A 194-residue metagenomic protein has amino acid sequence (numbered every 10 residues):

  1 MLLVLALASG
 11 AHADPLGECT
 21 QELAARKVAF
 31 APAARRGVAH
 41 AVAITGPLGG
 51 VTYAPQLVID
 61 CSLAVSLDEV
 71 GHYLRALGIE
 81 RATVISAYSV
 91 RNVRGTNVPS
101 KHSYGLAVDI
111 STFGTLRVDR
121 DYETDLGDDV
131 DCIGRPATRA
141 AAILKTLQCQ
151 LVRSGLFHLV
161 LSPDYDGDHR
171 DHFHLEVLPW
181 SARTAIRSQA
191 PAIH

Functional and structural regions predicted by a protein language model:
M1-L7: Hydrophobic helical h-region of N-terminal Sec-dependent signal peptides in bacterial secretory/periplasmic proteins
A8-A13: Boundary at the C-terminal end of the N-terminal hydrophobic targeting segment
D14-V84: Active-site acidic/histidine clusters and adjacent loop/turn architecture that either coordinate catalytic ions
G17, R26-T45, G95, P99 (+1 more regions): Catalytic cores and adjacent binding grooves of peptidoglycan-active enzymes
L23, C61-L63, A87-V90, L151-L156: A short linear-motif detector with a strong N-terminal bias
Y73-L106: Active-site-adjacent substructure of cysteine-protease-like catalytic cores
